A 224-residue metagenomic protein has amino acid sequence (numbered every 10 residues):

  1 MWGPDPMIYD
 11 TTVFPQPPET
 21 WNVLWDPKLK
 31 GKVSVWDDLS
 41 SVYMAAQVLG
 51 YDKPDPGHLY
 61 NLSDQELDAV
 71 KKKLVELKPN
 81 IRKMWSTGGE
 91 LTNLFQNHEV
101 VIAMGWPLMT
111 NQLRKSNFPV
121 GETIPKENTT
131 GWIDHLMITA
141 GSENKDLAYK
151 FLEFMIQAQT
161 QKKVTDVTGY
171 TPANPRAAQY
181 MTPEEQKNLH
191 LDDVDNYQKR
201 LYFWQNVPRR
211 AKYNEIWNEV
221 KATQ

Functional and structural regions predicted by a protein language model:
M1-Q96: Extracytoplasmic ligand-binding site segments that recognize negatively charged/polar headgroups
D26-K30, A46-Y51, V75-P79, Q96 (+5 more regions): Sec-exported extracytoplasmic/periplasmic mature domains
D68, K73-L77, R114-A140: Periplasmic-binding protein-like
M84, V101-W106, G121-E122: Paired acidic/hydrophobic, glycine-rich loop segments that form the ligand-binding mouth/hinge of periplasmic-binding
T87-G89, G105-T110: Beta->alpha turn/N-cap motifs
L91-L94, T110, A148, Q161: Short, hydrophobic alpha-helical packing/hinge segments within bilobed ligand-binding/sensory domains
T130, T139-L201: Mature extracytoplasmic/periplasmic domains
Q198-Q224: Conserved C-terminal helix/tail region of periplasmic/extracytoplasmic solute-binding proteins
